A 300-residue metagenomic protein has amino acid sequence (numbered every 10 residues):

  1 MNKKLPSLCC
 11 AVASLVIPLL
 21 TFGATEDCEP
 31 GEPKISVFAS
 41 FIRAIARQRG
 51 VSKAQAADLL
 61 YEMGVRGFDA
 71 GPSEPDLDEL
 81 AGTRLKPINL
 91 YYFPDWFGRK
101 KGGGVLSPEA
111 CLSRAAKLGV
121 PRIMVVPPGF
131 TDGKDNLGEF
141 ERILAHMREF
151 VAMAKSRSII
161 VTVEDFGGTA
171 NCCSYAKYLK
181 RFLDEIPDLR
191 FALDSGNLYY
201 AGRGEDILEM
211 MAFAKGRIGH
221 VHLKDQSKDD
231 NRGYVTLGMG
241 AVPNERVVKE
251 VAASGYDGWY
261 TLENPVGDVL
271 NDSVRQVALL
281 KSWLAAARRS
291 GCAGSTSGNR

Functional and structural regions predicted by a protein language model:
M1-K4: Positively charged n-region of N-terminal signal peptides that target proteins for export
C9-L19: Bacterial N-terminal signal peptides
F22-P121, R190, K281-R300: N-terminal pre-domain/capping segments
F38-A44, G71-S73, Y92-W96, P128-F130 (+4 more regions): Active-site beta-loop-alpha junctions enriched in small/polar residues
A44-A46, G50, R99-G102, C172 (+4 more regions): Gly/Pro-rich active-site loop or hairpin
R49, L77-G82, F140-E141, T169-P187 (+2 more regions): Distinct, well-ordered alpha-helical segments
L60, F68, L80, A115 (+5 more regions): Conserved, mostly hydrophobic/aromatic
G98-F191, Y200, A293-G294, G298: Active-site acidic/histidine proton-transfer and metal-coordination neighborhood in alpha/beta enzyme cores
